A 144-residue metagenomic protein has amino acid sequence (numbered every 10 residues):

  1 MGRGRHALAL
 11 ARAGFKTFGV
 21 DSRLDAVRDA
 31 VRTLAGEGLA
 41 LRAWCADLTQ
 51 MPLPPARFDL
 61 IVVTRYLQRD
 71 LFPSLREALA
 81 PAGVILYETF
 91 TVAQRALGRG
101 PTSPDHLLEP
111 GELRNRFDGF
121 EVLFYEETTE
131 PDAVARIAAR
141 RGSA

Functional and structural regions predicted by a protein language model:
R3-A13: Conserved SAM-binding loop of SAM-dependent methyltransferases across substrates and taxa, primarily the Class I
K16-D21: Conserved SAM-binding motif I beta-strand of class I
R23-D25: Conserved SAM/SAH-binding beta-strand->alpha-helix loop
A30-V31: Conserved SAM-binding loop
E37-L48: Conserved SAM-binding strand-loop segment of SAM-dependent methyltransferases
L53-L60: A short acidic, Gly/Pro-enriched loop at the edge of an enzyme's catalytic core that lines a small-molecule cofactor
A82-F90: Conserved beta-strand signature within the Rossmann-like core of class I S-adenosyl-L-methionine
E126-A144: Core SAM-dependent methyltransferase catalytic element
